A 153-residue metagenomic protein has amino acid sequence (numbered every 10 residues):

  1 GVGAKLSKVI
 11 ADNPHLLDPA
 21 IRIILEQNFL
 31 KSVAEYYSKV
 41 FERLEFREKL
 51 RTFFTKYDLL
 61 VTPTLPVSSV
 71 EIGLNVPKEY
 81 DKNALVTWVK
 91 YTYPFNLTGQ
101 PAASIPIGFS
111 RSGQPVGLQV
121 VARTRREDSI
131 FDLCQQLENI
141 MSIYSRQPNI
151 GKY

Functional and structural regions predicted by a protein language model:
G1, S38, S69-V89: Short, surface-exposed loop/helix-turn segments at secondary-structure junctions that function as lids/hinges flanking
G1-R51, P63, P101-Q114: Short helix-loop capping/hinge segments that flank enzyme active sites or metal/cofactor-binding pockets
V2-A20, V89-K90, T124-N139: Short, basic, helix/turn surface patches
K31, Y37, E48-R51, K56 (+2 more regions): Structural helix-boundary/capping segments
E45, P77-K78, Q135-Q136: Short, solvent-exposed amphipathic alpha-helical segments in soluble enzyme and RNA/protein-processing domains
D58-L60: Short, Asp-centered acidic motifs that coordinate Mg2+ and/or phosphate in catalytic or ligand-binding sites
